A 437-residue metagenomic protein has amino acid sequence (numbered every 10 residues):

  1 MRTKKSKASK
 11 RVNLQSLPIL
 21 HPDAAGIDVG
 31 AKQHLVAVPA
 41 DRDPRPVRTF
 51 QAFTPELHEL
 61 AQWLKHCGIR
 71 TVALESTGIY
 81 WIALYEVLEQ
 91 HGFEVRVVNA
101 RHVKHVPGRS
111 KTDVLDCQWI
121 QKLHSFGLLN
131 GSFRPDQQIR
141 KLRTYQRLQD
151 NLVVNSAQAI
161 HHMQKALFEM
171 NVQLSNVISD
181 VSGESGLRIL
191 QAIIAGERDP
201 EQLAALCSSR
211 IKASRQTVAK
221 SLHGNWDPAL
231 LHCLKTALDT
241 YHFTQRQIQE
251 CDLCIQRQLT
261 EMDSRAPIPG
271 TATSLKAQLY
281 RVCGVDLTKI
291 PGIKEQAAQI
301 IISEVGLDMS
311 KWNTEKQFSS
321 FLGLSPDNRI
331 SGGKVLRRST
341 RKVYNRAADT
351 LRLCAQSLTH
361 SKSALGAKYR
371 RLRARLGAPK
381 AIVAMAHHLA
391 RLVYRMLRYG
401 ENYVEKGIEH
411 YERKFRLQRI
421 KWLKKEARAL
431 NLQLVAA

Functional and structural regions predicted by a protein language model:
M1-A437: A detector of single, family-specific signature residues that are central to catalytic or substrate-handling motifs
